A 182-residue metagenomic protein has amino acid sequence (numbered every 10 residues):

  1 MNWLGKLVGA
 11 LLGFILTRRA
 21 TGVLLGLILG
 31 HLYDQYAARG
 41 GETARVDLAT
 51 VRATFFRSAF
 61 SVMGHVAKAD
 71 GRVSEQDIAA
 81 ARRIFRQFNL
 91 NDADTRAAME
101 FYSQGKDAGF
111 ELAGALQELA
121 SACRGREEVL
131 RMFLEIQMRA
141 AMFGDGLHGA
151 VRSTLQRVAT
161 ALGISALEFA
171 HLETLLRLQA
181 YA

Functional and structural regions predicted by a protein language model:
M1-A182: Small-residue-enriched hydrophobic alpha-helices in membranes
